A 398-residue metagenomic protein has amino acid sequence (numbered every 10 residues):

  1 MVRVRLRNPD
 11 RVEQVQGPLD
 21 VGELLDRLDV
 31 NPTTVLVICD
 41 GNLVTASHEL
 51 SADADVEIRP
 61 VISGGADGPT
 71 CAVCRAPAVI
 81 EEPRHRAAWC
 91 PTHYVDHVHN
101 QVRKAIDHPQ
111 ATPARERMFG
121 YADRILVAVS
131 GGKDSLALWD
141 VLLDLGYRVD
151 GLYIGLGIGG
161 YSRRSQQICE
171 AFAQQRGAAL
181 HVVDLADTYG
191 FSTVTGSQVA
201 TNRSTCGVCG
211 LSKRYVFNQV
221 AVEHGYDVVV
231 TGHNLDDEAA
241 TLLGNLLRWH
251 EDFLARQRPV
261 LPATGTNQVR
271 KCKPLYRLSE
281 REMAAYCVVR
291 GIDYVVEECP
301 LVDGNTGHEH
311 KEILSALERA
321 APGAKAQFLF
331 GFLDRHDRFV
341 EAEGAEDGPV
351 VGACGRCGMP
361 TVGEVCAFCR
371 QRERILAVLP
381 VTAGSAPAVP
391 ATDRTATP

Functional and structural regions predicted by a protein language model:
M1-D67: Ubiquitin-like/PB1-type beta-grasp interaction modules and other compact soluble beta-rich domains
R11-V12, G155-G160, P300-G304: Short histidine/acidic/glycine/proline-rich micro-motifs that form metal- and phosphate-coordinating active-site loops
T45-E49, E116, G348: Short, surface-exposed secondary-structure edge patches
G64-G68, I80-R84, D337-V350, R356-T361: Short, flexible, mixed-charge glycine/proline-rich loop motifs that serve as phosphate/nucleic-acid-contacting
A66-R256, T264, R277-R290, C366: ATP-dependent adenylation/nucleotidyltransferase module used to activate substrates
T92-V98, C369-P380: Short Cys/His-rich micro-motifs in 6-15 aa windows
D237-R319, D393, T397-P398: Catalytic subdomain that performs nucleotidyl-dependent activation
I313-R335: An accessory alpha-helical subdomain
